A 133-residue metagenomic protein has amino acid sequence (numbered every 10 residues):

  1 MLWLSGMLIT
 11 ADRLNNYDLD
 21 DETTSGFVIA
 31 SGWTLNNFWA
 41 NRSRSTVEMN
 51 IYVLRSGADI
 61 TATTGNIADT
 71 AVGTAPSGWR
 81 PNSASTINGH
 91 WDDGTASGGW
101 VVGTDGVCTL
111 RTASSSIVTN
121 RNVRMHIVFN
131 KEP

Functional and structural regions predicted by a protein language model:
M1-N15: Extracellular "spike/adhesin" assembly and maturation modules and analogous cytosolic coiled-coil scaffolds
L2, G6, S31-N37, D59-T74 (+1 more regions): Extracellular jelly-roll beta-sandwich "head" domains, especially the C-terminal globular C1q domain
A11, T24-S25, A113, N120: N-terminal compositionally biased, intrinsically disordered segments and leader/signal-like regions
D12-I67: Extracellular receptor-binding modules and their adjoining Ser/Thr/Gly/Asp/Asn-rich linkers
Y52-L54, S77-R80: Solvent-exposed strand-to-loop "edge" motifs in beta-rich extracellular domains
